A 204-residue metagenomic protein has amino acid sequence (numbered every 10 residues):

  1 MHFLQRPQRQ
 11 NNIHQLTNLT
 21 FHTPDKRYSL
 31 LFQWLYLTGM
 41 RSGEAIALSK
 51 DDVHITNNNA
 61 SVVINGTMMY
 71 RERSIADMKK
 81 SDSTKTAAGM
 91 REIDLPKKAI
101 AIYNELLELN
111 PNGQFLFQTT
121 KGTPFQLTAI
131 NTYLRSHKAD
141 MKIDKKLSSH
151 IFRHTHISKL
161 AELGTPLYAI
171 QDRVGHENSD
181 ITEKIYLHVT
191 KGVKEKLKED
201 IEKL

Functional and structural regions predicted by a protein language model:
M1-L48, N58, A88-M90: Basic, Lys/Arg- and aromatic-enriched nucleic-acid-binding interface segment
H2-Q8, N65, P96, Q118-T119 (+1 more regions): Residue-level detector of conserved, well-ordered beta-strand and adjacent loop positions that form binding/recognition
H14, L48-D51, T155, K184: Structural detector for helix-capping/boundary residues
N18, S74-D77, L163, K184-L204: DNA/chromatin major-groove-contacting recognition/catalytic segments
N18-Y28, T38, I93, L109-F115 (+3 more regions): Short, basic (Lys/Arg/His-rich) helix/loop patches that form interaction surfaces in the mid-to-C-terminal regions
I46-A47, P124-L127, H188: Gram-positive cell-envelope targeting signals
L48-E105: Conserved tyrosine-mediated DNA breakage-rejoining catalytic core shared by Y-recombinases
S61-I64, S148, K159, Y168-V189 (+2 more regions): Short functional hotspots where side chains directly engage DNA or cofactors
